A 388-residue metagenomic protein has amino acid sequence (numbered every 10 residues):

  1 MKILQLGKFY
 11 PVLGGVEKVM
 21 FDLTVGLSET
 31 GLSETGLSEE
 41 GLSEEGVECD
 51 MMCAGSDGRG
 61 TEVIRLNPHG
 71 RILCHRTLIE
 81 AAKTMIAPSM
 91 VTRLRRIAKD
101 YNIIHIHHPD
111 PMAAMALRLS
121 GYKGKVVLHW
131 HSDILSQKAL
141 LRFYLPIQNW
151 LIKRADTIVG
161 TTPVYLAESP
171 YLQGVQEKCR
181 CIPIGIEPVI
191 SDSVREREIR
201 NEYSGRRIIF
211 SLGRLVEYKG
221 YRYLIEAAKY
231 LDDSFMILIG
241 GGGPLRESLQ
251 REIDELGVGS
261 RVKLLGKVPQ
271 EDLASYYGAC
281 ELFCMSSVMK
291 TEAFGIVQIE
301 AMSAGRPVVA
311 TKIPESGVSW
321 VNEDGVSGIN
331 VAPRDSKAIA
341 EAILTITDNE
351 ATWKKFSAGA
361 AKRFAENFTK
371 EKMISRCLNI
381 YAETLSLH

Functional and structural regions predicted by a protein language model:
L4, E198-K229: Conserved donor-binding/catalytic core segment of Leloir-type glycosyltransferases
Q5-L13, E17-G36, G41-M85: N-terminal strand-loop element at the rim of the active site of nucleotide-sugar-dependent glycosyltransferases
A98, I152, K267-V268, S275-C280: Short alpha-helical donor nucleotide-sugar binding micro-motif in glycosyltransferases
I106-A113: Short His-centered aromatic/hydrophobic patch
K153-I190: A short, active-site helix/loop in glycosyltransferases that binds the activated sugar's phosphate group
S248-V268: Nucleotide-activated donor-binding/catalytic signature segment of Leloir-type glycosyltransferases, i.e., the conserved
G278-A293, R306: Acidic donor-binding loop of glycosyltransferase active sites
P307-K312: Short hydrophobic beta-strand element within catalytic cores of glycosyltransferases and related nucleotide-activated
